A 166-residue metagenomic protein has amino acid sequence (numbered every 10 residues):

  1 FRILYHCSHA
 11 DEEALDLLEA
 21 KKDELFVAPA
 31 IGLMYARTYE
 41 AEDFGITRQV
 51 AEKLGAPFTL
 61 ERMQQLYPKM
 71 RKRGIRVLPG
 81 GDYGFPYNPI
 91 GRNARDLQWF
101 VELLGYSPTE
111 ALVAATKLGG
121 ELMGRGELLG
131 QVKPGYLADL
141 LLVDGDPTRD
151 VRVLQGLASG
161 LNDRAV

Functional and structural regions predicted by a protein language model:
F1-L60, G84-F85, L104, G120-M123 (+1 more regions): Active-site core of metal-dependent hydrolases
L15, I90-A94, L154: Conserved strand-to-helix beginnings and helix N-cap segments that scaffold or border functional pockets
K21-E24, R73-G74, L157: Structured helix-beta-strand junction loops
T47-A51, L60-P147: His/Asp/Glu-enriched, well-ordered alpha-helical/loop segment that forms or immediately abuts the divalent-metal
V113, V153-G156: Phosphate-coordinating loops and pocket residues in cytosolic domains that bind phosphorylated ligands
P147-V153: Short, Lys/Arg- and Gly-enriched loop/turn segments at beta-strand edges
